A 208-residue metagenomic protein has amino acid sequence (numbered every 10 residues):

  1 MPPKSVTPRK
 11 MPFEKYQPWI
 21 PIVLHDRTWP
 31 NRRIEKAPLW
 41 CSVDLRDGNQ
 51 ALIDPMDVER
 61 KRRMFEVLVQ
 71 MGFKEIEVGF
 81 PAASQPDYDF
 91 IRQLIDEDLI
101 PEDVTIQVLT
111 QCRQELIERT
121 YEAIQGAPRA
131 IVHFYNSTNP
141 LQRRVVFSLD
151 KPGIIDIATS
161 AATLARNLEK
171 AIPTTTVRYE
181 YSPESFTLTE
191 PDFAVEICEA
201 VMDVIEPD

Functional and structural regions predicted by a protein language model:
S5-W19, W40, A51, M56-E75 (+2 more regions): Alpha/beta enzyme core
W19-C41: Conserved oxyanion/phosphate-binding beta-strand-loop segments in alpha/beta enzyme cores
E77-A83, Q107-T110, I154: Catalytic beta/alpha-barrel core
A82-P86, T187-E190: Conserved glycine-rich "GG(E/T)P / GGGxP" loop and the immediately following alpha-helix in the radical SAM core
I100-V108: A glycine-rich helix N-cap at a beta->alpha junction
